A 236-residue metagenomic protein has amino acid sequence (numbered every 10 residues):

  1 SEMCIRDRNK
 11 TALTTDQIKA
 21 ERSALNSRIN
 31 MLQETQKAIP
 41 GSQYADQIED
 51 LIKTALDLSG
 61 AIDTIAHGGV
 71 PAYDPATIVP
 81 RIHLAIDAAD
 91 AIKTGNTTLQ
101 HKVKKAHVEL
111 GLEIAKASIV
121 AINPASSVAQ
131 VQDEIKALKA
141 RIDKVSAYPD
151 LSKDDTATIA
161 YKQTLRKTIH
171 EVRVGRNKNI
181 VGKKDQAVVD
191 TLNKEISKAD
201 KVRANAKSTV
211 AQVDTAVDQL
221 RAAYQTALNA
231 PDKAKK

Functional and structural regions predicted by a protein language model:
S1-I5: Short, small-residue-biased leader/transition segments that mark boundaries at the very start of proteins
R6-E49, H67-P124, Y148-A204, T226-K236: Amphipathic, heptad-repeat alpha-helical segments
Y44-L51, L58, P124-V145, A206-A227: Short, charged early-sequence alpha-helical segments and their helix-coil boundaries
I52, A61-T64: Non-transmembrane elongated oligomeric "stalk/shaft" segments that connect baseplates/barrels to distal
